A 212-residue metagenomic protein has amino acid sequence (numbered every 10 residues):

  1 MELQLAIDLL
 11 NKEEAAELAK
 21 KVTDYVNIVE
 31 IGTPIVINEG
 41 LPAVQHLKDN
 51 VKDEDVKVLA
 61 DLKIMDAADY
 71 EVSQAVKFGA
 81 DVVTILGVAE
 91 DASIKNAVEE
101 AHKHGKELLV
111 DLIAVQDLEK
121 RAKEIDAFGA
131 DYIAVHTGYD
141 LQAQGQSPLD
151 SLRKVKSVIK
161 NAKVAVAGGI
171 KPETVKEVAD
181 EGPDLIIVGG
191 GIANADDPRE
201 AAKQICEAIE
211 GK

Functional and structural regions predicted by a protein language model:
M1-D69, K77-F78, E124-F128, A193-N194 (+1 more regions): Conserved N-terminal beta1-alpha1 strand-loop-helix module at the mouth
L3, A67-N161: Conserved anion-binding
L3-I7, V29-I31, V58-L62, V83-I85 (+4 more regions): Hydrophobic faces of well-ordered beta-strands that scaffold small-molecule active sites in alpha/beta enzyme cores
L9-N11, I35, I64-D66, A89 (+4 more regions): Active-site-proximal loop/turn and secondary-structure-junction residues that shape catalytic pockets, frequently
K21, H46, Q74, E124 (+3 more regions): Well-formed, non-transmembrane alpha-helical positions, independent of function
V56, Q146, S151-D180, I186-I187: A C-terminal functional module that forms or caps the active site or interfaces directly with catalytic machinery
A97, L152, A179-D180, G190-K212: C-terminal helical cap(s) of enzyme catalytic domains, especially alpha/beta-barrels
